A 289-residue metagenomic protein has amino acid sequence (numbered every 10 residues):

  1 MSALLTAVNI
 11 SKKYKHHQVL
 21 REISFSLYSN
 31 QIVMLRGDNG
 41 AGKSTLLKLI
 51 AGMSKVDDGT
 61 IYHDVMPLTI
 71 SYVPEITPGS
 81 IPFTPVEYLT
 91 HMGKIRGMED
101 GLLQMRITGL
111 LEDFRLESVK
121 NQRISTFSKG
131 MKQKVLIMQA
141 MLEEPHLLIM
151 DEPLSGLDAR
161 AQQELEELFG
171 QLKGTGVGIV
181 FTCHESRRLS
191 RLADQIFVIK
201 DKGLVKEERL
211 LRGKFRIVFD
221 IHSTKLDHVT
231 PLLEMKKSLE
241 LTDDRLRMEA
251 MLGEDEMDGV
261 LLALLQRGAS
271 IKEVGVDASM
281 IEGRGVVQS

Functional and structural regions predicted by a protein language model:
L5, L20-E22: Conserved structural motif at the start of ABC-family nucleotide-binding domains
R36-D38: The feature captures the beta-strand-to-loop junction immediately N-terminal to the Walker
A51: Helix-to-loop junction immediately C-terminal to a conserved catalytic motif
P82-R96: Q-loop/switch helix immediately C-terminal to the Walker
T90, K94, L102-V119: Conserved ABC ATPase "signature" region
L148-E152: Catalytic Walker B motif of ABC-type/P-loop ATPase nucleotide-binding domains
K173-G178, H184-R247: ABC transporter nucleotide-binding domain
